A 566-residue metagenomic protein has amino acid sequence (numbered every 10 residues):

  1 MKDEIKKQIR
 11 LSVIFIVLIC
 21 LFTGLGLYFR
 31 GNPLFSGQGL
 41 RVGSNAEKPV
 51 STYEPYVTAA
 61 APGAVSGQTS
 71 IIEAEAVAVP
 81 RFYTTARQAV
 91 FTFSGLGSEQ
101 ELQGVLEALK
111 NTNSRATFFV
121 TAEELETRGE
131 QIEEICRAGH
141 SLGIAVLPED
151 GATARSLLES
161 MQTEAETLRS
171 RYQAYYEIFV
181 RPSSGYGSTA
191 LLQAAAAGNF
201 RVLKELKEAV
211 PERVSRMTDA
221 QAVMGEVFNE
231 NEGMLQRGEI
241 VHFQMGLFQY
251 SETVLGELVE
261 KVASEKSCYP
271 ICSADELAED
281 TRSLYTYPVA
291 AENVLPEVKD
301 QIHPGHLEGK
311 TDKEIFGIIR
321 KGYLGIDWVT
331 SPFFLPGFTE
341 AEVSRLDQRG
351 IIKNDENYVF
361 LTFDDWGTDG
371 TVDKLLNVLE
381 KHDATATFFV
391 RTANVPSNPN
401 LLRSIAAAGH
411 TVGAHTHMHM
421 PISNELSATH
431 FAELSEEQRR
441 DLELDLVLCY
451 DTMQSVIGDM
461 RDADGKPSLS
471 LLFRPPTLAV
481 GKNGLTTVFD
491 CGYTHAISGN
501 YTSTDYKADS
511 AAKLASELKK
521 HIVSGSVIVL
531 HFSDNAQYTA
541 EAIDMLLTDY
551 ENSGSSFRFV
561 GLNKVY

Functional and structural regions predicted by a protein language model:
K2-T92, G97-N111, D219-N229, G256-L361 (+4 more regions): N-terminal pre-catalytic segment of deacetylase/amide-hydrolase enzymes
Y53-Q162, T167, A174-E177, G322-E437 (+2 more regions): Active-site beta->alpha N-cap acidic-glycine motif
Q88-A89, E177, R237-I240, V359 (+2 more regions): Residue-level preference for the first positions of well-ordered beta-strands
T92, F119-T121, G143-A145, R181-S183 (+10 more regions): A cross-family glycoside hydrolase active-site/sugar-binding cleft signature
L96, E101, E149-R171, Y186-R237 (+5 more regions): Alpha-helical scaffold elements lining the catalytic groove of polysaccharide deacetylases
K110-S114, R137-H140, E166-Q173, A196 (+9 more regions): Sec-exported extracytoplasmic/periplasmic mature domains
G238-M245, Y250-S251, S267, L530 (+1 more regions): C-terminal active-site rim and adjoining tail of enzyme catalytic domains
S524-D534, Y538-D544, T548: Charged, low-complexity C-terminal accessory regions
